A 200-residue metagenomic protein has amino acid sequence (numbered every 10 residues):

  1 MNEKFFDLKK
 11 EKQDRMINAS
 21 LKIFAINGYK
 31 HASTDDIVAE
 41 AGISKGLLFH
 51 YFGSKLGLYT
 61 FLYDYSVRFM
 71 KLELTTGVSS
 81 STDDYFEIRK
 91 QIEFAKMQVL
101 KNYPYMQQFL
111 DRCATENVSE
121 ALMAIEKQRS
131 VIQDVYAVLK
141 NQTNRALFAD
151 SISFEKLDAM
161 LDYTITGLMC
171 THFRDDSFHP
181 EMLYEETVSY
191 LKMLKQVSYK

Functional and structural regions predicted by a protein language model:
M1-K10: N-terminal intrinsically disordered/low-complexity leader segments
K12, K55, L62, S66 (+8 more regions): Hydrophobic/aromatic residues within well-ordered alpha-helical segments
R15, I23-G57, F61: Helix-turn-helix
I26-K30, S81, Y103: Short coil/turn segments at alpha/beta junctions that flank glycine-rich nucleotide-binding fingerprints
F61, T76-N102, F154-L161: Hydrophobic alpha-helical connector segments
R68-S79, D83, S119-L147, E155-A159 (+2 more regions): Amphipathic alpha-helical packing segments from all-alpha helical-bundle domains
Q98, A137-N141, R145, T164-C170 (+1 more regions): C-terminal peripheral helix-coil segments that are non-catalytic and often amphipathic
Q98-L122, C170-R174: Amphipathic alpha-helical segments used for helix-helix packing
